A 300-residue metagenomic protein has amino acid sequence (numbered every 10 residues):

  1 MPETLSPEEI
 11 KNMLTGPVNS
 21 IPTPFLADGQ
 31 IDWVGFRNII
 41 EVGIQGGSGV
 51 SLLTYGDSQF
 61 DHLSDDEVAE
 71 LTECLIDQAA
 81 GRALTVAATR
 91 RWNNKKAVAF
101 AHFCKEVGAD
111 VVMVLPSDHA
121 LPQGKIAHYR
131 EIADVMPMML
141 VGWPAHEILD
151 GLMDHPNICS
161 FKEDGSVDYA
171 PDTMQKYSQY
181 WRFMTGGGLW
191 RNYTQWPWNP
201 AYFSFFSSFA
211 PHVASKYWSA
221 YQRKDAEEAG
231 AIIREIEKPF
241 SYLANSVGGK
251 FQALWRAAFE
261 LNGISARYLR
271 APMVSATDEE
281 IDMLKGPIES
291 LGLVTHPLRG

Functional and structural regions predicted by a protein language model:
P2-E8, N12-M13, V18-T23, G46-G47 (+2 more regions): C-terminal alpha-helical cap/extension of soluble enzyme domains
P2-G151, C159, F259, V274-S275 (+1 more regions): Active-site beta->alpha loop and helix N-cap motifs at the rims of alpha/beta catalytic domains
F25, F36, F60, F100-F103 (+8 more regions): Phenylalanine-focused residue identity feature
D28, N38, D168, E280-M283: A broad, structure-centric signal for solvent-exposed, well-ordered loop/edge residues that line or flank functional
V34, G43, V50, T72-C74 (+12 more regions): Aromatic-enriched hydrophobic runs in primary sequence
I40, A101, R191, R256 (+1 more regions): Short glycine-/small-residue-rich flexible loop motifs, especially phosphate/cofactor-binding loops
V86-V98, H119-I132, I148-H155, T173-M184 (+3 more regions): Hydrophobic transmembrane alpha-helix bundles
E131-A133, W143-G248: Catalytic alpha/beta core domains of metabolic enzymes, predominantly
